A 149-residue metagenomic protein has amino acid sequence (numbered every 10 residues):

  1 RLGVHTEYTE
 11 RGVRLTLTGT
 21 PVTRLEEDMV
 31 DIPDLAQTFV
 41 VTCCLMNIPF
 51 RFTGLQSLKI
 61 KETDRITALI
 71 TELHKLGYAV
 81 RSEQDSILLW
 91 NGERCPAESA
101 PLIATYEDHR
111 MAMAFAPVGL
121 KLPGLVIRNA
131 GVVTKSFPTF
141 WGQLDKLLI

Functional and structural regions predicted by a protein language model:
R1-D31, L76-E107, K121-L122, D145-I149: Self-splicing inteins and homing endonuclease
H5, L58-I60, V133-T134: Short, small-residue-enriched loops and turns at beta-alpha junctions that line or gate enzyme active sites
H5-E7, F50-T53, I127: Acidic/polar loop patches that form or flank catalytic/metal-binding clefts of enzymes that bind anionic ligands
R11-G12, L55-S57, D85-S86, A130-V132: Short, ordered loop/turn segments at secondary-structure junctions
L25, T53-T63, L69, S86-G92: A short beta-alpha structural unit
D31-R51, R65-R81, Y106-L125, F140-I149: Proline/glycine-anchored alpha-helix kink/cap motifs
K61, W90, A97-S99, M111-A114 (+1 more regions): Short active-site-adjacent structural elements
K121, G131-K135: A short, acidic, flexible beta-alpha connecting loop/helix-capping segment that sits on the rim of active
